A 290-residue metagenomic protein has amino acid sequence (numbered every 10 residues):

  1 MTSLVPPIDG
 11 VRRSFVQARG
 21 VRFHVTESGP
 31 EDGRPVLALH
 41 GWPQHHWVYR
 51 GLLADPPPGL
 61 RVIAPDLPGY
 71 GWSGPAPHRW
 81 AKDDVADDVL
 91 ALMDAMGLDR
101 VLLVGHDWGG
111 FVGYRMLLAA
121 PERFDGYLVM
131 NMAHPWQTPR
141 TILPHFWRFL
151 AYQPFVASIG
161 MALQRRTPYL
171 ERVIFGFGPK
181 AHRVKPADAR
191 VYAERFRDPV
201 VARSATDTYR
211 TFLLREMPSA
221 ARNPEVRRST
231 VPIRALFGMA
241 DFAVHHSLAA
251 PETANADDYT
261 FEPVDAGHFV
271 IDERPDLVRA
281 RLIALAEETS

Functional and structural regions predicted by a protein language model:
T2-S14, V21-F23, S28-P30, P35 (+7 more regions): Flexible "cap/lid" subdomain of the alpha/beta-hydrolase fold that forms the substrate-access gate
Q17-R19, H40: Short strand-coil-strand connectors
A38-G41, A64: Structural cue for short, hydrophobic secondary-structure segments
G41-Q44, D107: Active-site glycine-rich loops that stabilize anionic/oxyanionic intermediates across multiple enzyme folds
P43, R50, R279: Conserved catalytic core of two-component sensor histidine kinases
W47-R61: Short amphipathic alpha-helix adjacent to the substrate-entry channel of hydrolases
A266-R279: Catalytic histidine-centered segment of alpha/beta-hydrolase-like enzymes
